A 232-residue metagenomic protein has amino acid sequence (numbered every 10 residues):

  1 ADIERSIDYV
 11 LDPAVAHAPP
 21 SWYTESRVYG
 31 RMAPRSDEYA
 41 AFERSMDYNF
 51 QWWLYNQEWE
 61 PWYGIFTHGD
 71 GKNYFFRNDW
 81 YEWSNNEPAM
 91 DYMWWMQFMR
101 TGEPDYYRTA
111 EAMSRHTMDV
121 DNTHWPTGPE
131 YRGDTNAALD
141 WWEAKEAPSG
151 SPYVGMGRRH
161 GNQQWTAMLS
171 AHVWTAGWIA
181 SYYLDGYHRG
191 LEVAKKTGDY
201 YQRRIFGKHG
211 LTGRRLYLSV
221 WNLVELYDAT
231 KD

Functional and structural regions predicted by a protein language model:
A1-D232: Catalytic cores of extracellular degradative/oxidative enzymes
